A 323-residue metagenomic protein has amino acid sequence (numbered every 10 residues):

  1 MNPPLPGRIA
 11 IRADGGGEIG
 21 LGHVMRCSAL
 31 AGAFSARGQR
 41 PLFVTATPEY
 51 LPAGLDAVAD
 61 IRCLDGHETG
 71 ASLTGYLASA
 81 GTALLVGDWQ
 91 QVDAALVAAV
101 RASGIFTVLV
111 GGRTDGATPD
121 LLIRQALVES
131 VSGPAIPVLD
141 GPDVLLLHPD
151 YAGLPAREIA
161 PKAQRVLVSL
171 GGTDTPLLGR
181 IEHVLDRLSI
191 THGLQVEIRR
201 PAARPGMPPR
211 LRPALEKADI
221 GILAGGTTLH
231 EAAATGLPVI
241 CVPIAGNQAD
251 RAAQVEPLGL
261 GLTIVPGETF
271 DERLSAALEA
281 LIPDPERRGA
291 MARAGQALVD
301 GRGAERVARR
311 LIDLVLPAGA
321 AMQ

Functional and structural regions predicted by a protein language model:
I11-A33, T45-P134: Active-site and donor-binding regions of nucleotide-sugar-utilizing enzymes
T118-T175: A nucleotide-sugar donor-handling region in carbohydrate enzymes
H183, T269-E286: C-terminal "capping" alpha-helix adjacent to the active site of nucleotide-linked donor transferases in cell-envelope
P213-T227: Acidic donor-binding loop of glycosyltransferase active sites
G221-L223, P238-N247: Short hydrophobic beta-strand element within catalytic cores of glycosyltransferases and related nucleotide-activated
N247-A277: Change "using UDP/GDP/dTDP sugars" to "using nucleotide sugars
R287-G301: A short, well-ordered alpha-helix in the C-terminal region of glycosyltransferases
D300-Q323: C-terminal alpha-helical cap of glycosyltransferases
